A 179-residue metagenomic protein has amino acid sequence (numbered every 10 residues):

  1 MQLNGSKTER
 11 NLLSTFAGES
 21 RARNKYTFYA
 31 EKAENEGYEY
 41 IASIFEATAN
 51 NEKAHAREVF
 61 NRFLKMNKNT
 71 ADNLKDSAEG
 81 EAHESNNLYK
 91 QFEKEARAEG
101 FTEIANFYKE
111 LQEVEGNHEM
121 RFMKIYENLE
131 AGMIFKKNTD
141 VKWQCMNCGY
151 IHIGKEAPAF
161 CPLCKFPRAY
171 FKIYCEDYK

Functional and structural regions predicted by a protein language model:
M1-K179: Non-heme di-metal
